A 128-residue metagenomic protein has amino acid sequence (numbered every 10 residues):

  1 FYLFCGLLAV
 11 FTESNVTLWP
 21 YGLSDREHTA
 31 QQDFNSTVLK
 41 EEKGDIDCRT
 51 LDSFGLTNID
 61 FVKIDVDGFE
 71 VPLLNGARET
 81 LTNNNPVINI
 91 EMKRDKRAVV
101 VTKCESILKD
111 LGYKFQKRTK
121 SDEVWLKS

Functional and structural regions predicted by a protein language model:
F1-S128: Phosphate/nucleotide-binding beta-alpha loop and adjacent structural elements of enzyme active sites
